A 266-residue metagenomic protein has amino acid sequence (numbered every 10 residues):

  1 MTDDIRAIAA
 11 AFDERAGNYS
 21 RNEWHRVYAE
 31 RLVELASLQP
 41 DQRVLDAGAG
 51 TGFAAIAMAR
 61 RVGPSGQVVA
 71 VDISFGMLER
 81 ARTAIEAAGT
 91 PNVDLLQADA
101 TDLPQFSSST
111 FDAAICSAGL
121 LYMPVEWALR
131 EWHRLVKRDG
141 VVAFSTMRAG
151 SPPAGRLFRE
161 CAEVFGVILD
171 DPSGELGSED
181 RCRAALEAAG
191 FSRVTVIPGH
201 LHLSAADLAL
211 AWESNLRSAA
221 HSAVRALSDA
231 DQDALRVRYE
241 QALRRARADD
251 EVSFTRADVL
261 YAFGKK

Functional and structural regions predicted by a protein language model:
M1-Q42, F53-A57, M77-R80, A88 (+1 more regions): Conserved class I S-adenosyl-L-methionine
D4-I8, W24-R26, T51-F53, L176-K266: Conserved Class I S-adenosyl-L-methionine
L45-A47, T51-L103: Class I SAM-dependent methyltransferase SAM/SAH-binding core
V62, I85, A162, L186 (+1 more regions): Conserved hydrophobic residues forming the short capping helix/wall of the S-adenosyl-L-methionine
P64-S65, V136-V141: Short glycine-dipeptide loop
T101-A114: A short acidic, Gly/Pro-enriched loop at the edge of an enzyme's catalytic core that lines a small-molecule cofactor
A113-E126, R148: A short SAM/SAH-binding and catalytic strip from SAM-dependent methyltransferases
E126-W127, H133, V141-A206, S222 (+1 more regions): Conserved catalytic/acceptor-binding region of the Class I
